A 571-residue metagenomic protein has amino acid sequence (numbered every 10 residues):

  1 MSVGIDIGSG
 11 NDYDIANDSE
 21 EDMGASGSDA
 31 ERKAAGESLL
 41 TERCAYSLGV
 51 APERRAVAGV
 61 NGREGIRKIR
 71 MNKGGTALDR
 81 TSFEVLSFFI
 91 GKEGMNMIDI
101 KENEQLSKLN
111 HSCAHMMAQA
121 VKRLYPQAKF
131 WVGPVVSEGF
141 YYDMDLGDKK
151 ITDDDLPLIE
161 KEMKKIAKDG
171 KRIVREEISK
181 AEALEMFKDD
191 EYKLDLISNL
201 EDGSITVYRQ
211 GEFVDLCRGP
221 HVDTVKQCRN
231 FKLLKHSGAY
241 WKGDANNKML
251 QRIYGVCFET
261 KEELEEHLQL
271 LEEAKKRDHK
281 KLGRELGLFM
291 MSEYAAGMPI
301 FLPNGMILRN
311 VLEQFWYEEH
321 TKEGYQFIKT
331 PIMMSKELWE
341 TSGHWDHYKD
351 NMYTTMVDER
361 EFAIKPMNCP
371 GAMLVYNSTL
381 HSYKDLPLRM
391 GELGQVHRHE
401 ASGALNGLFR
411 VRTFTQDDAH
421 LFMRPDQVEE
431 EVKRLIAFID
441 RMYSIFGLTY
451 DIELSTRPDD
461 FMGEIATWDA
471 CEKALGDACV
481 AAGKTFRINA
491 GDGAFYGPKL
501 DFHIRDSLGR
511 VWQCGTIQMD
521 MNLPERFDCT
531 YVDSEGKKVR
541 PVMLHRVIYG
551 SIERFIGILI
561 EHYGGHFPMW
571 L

Functional and structural regions predicted by a protein language model:
I15, G94-K108, K129-V132, Y141-E400 (+4 more regions): Auxiliary tRNA-acceptor-end handling modules of aminoacyl-tRNA synthetases
R70-F88: Positively charged N-terminal leader segments that act as targeting/secretion signals
S112-K122, G211-R229, L312-W316, Q326-I328 (+4 more regions): Conserved phosphate/anionic-ligand binding catalytic regions in large, soluble enzymes, centered on
G133, D451-S455, L544, I558-L571: Substrate-binding beta-hairpin/strand module that engages nucleic acids
D169-Q210, S444-Q513: Metal-assisted phosphate- and nucleotidyl-transfer catalytic regions
E359-E361, P370-T379, L388, E392 (+2 more regions): A translation/RNA-centric and nucleic-acid-associated enzymatic feature enriched in Class II aminoacyl-tRNA synthetases
V396-A474, A478: Extended, charged alpha-beta segments that form solvent-exposed binding/catalytic grooves in nucleic-acid-handling
